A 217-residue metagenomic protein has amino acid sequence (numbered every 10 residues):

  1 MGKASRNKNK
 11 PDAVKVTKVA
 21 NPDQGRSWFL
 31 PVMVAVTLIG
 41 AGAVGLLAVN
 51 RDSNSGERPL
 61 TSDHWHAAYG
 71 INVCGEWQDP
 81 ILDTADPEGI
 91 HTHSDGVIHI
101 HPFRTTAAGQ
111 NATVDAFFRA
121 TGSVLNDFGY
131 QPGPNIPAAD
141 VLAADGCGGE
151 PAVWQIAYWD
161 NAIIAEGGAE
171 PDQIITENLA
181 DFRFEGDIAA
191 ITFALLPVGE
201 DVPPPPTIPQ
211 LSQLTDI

Functional and structural regions predicted by a protein language model:
G2-I217: Ubiquitin-like/PB1-type beta-grasp interaction modules and other compact soluble beta-rich domains
